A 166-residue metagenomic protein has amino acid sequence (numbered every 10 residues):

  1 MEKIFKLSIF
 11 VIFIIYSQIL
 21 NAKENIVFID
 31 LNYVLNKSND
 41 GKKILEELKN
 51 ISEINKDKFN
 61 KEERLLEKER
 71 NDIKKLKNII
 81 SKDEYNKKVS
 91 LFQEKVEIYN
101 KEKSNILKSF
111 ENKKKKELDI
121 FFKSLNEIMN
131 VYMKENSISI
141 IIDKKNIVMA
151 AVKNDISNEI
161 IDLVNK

Functional and structural regions predicted by a protein language model:
E2-F10: Sec-dependent signal peptide recognition, specifically the positively charged N-region followed immediately by
A22-K166: Amphipathic, charged alpha-helical segments and their helix-to-coil junctions in extracytoplasmic/peripheral assemblies
